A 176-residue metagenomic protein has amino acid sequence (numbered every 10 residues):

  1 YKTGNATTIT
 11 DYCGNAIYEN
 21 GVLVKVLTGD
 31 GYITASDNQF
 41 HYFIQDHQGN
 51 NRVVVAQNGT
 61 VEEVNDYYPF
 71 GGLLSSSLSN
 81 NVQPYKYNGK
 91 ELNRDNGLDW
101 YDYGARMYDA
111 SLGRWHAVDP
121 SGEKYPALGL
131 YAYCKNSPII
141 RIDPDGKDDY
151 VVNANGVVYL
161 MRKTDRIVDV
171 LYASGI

Functional and structural regions predicted by a protein language model:
Y1-D11: N-terminal presequences and immediately downstream first alpha-helices
Y1-K2, E19, V54, W115-A117: Short hydrophobic/aromatic-rich beta-strand segments that constitute the beta-sheet cores of beta-sandwich/beta-barrel
K2-T3, I17, V151-V152: Short aromatic-centered micro-motifs
N5, G21, N38, N155-G156 (+1 more regions): Intrinsic-disorder/low-complexity loop/linker signature
T8, G14, E19-N20, V24 (+2 more regions): A motif-centric feature for acidic-aromatic and gly/ser/thr-rich catalytic loops and repeats
V24-K25, Y159: Short, isolated positions in well-ordered beta-strands
T28: Conserved, surface-exposed functional patches that form binding/active-site neighborhoods
N58-L73, N96, G104-R106, A110-I176: Short turn/helix-capping motifs enriched in Asx and small/polar residues
